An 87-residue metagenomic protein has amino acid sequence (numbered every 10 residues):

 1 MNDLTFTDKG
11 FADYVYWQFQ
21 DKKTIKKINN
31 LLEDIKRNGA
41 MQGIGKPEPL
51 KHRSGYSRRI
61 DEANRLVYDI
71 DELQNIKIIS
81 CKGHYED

Functional and structural regions predicted by a protein language model:
M1, I28-N29, P47: Generic N-terminal initiation segments characterized by hydrophobic and/or small/turn-forming residues
M1-L4, K9-W17, K22-I25, S57-R65 (+1 more regions): Enriched for short, Lys/Arg-rich terminal
I25-E33: PIN-domain endoribonuclease scaffold, especially VapC-family toxins
N30, L50-R53, D69-Q74: Short alpha-helical linear motifs
E33-R59: A short, surface-exposed loop/turn module that caps and links secondary-structure elements
